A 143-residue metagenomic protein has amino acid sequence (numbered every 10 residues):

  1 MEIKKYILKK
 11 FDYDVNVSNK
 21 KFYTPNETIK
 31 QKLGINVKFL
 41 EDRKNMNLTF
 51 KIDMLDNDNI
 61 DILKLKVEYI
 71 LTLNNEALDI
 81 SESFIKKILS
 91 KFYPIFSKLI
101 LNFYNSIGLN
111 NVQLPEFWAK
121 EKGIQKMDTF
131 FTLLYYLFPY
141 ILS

Functional and structural regions predicted by a protein language model:
M1-K91, K98, N105-F131: N-terminal intrinsically disordered, cationic/polar leader segments that include organellar targeting peptides
F130-F131, Y135-Y140: Aromatic (phenylalanine/tyrosine) cluster motif
